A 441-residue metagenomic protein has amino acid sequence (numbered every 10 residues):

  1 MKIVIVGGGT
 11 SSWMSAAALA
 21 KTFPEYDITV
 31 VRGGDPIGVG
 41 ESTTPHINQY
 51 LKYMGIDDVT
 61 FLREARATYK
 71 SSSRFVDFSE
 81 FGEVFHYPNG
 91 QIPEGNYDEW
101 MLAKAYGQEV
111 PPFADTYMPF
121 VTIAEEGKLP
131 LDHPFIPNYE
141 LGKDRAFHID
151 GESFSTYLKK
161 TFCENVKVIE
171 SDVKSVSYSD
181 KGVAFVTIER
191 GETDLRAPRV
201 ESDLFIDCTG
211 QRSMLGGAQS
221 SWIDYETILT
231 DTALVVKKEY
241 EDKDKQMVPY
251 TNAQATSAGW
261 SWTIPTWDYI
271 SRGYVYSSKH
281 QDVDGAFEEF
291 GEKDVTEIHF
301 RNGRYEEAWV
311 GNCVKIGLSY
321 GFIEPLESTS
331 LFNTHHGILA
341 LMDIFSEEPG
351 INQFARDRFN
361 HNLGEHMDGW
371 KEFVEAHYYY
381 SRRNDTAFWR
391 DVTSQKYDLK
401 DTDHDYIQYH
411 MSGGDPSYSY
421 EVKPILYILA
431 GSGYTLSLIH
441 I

Functional and structural regions predicted by a protein language model:
I3-P24: N-terminal Rossmann-like FAD-binding beta1-loop-alpha1 element of flavoenzymes
K21-V39: Glycine-rich FAD pyrophosphate-binding loop
I37-G127: Dinucleotide-binding Rossmann-like beta1-alpha1 core, especially the glycine-rich loop that anchors the ADP
K143-G259, I264-G273, S277-G285: Predominantly flavin-linked oxidoreductase catalytic cores and closely associated redox partners
Q254-R301, G321-F332, I344: Conserved FAD/dinucleotide-binding core of flavoprotein oxidoreductases
E297-H299, E306-F359: A conserved active-site cap/scaffold subdomain adjacent to cofactor or substrate pockets
D343-A387: Active-site-proximal substrate-binding core of FAD-dependent oxidoreductases
I439-I441: Conserved small/polar residues in nucleotide/adenosyl-binding loops
